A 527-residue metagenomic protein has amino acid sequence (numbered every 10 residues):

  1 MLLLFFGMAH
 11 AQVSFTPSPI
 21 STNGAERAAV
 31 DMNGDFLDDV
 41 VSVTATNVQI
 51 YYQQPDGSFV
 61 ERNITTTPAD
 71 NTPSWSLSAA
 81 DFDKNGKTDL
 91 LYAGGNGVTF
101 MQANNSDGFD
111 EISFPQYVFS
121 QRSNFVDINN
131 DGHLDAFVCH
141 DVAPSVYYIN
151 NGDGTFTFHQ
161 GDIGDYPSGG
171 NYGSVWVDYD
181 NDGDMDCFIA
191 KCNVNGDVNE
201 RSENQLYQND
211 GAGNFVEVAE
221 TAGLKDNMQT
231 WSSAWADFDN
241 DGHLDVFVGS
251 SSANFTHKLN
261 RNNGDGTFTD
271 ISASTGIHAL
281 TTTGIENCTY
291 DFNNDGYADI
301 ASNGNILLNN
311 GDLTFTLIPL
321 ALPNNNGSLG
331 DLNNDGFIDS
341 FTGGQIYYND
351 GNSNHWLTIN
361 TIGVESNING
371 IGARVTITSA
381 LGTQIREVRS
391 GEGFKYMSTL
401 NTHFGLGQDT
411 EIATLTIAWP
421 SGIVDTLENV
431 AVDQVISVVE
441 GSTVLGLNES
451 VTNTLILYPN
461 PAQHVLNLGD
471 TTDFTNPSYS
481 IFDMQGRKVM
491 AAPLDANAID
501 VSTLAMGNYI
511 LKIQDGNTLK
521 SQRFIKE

Functional and structural regions predicted by a protein language model:
A11-A25, Y52-P73, L90, Q102-V118 (+7 more regions): Blade-edge motifs of beta-propeller repeat domains
F15-P19, F315-N324, S328-V451: Gly/Ser/Thr/Pro-enriched helix-cap/hinge segments flanking short amphipathic alpha-helices
N23-G34, S74-F82, S120-N130, I149 (+6 more regions): Beta-propeller blade termini
D35, D39, N85, D131 (+7 more regions): Acidic carboxylate motifs that coordinate Ca2+ or other divalent cations, activating on Asp/Glu
D39-T44, L90-G94, A136-H140, C187-K191 (+4 more regions): Hydrophobic beta-strand segments that make up the repeating blades of beta-propeller and related beta-repeat
T46, N96, D141-A143, G196-S202 (+1 more regions): Short, solvent-exposed loop/turn segments at conserved positions within beta-propeller repeat blades
N47-I50, G97-F100, V146-Y148, E203-Y207 (+3 more regions): A short loop-to-beta-strand structural motif that recurs across blades of beta-propeller domains
A380-Q384, T410, T416-A418, N448-E527: C-terminal outer-membrane/trafficking sorting elements
